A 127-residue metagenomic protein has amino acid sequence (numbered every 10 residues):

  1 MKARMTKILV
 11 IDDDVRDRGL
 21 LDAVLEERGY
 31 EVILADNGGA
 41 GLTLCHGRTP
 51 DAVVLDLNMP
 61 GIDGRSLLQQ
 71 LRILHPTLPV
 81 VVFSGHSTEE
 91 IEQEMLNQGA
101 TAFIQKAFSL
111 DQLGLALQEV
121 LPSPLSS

Functional and structural regions predicted by a protein language model:
M1-L9, D111-S127: Non-catalytic signal-transmission and effector/linker regions of two-component phosphorelay proteins
D14, L57-N58: The short loop immediately C-terminal to the conserved phospho-acceptor aspartate in CheY-like receiver
V15-I33, Q98: Two-component/phosphorelay signaling modules centered on CheY-like receiver
R18, P60, T88: The feature encodes the CheY-like receiver
N37-A40, D63-L67: Acidic catalytic/metal-coordinating carboxylates
R48-V54: Active-site beta3 strand of CheY-like receiver
S66, S87-I104, L115: Alpha4 helix (beta4-alpha4-beta5 surface) of REC/receiver domains from two-component response regulators
